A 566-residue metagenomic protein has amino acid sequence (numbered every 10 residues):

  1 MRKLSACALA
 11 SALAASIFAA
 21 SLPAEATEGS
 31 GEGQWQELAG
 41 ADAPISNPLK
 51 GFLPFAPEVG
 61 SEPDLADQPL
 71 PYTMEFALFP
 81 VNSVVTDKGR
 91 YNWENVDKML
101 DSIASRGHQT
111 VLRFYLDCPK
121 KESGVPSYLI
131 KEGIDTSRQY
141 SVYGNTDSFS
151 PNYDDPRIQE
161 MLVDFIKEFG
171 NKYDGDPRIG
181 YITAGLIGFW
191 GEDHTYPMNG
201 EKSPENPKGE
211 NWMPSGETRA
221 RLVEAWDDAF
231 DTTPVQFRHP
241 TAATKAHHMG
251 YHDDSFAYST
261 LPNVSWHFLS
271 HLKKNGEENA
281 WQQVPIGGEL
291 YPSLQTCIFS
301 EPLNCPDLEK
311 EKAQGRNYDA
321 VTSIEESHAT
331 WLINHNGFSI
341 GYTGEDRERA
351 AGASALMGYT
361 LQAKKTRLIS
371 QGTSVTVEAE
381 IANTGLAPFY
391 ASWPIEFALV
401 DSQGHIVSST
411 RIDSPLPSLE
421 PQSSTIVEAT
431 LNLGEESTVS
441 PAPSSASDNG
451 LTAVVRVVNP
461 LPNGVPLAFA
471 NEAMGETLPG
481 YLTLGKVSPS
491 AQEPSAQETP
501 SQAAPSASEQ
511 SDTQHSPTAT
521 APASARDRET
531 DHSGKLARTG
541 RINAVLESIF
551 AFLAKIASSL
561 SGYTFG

Functional and structural regions predicted by a protein language model:
A8-A19: Bacterial N-terminal signal peptides
F18-S30: Sec-dependent signal peptide cleavage junction
A26-T27, P494-G566: Composition-driven, intrinsically disordered low-complexity tracts enriched in small residues
T27-F76, P80-S102, Q109, D164 (+6 more regions): Non-catalytic accessory regions flanking glycosidase/transglycosidase catalytic cores in CAZymes
G29-I158, P285-E345: N-terminal substrate-binding region of glycoside hydrolase catalytic domains
G31-S61, A104, Y181-G191, P197-F338: Catalytic-core regions of glycoside hydrolase
Q139-I158, L162-G209: Active-site groove signature of glycoside hydrolases
A351, A355-P500, D512: Extracellular/luminal regions of secreted and cell-surface proteins that mediate adhesion/ECM remodeling
